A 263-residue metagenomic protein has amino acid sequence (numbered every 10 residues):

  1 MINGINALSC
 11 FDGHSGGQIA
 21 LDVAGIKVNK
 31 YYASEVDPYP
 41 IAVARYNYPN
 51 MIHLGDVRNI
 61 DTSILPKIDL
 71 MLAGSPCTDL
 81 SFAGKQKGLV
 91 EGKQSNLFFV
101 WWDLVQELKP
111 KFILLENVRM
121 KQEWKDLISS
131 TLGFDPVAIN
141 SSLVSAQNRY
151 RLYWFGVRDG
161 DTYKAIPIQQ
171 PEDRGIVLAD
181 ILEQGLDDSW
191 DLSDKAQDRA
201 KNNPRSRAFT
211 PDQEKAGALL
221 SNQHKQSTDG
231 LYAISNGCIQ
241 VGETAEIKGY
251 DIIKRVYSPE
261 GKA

Functional and structural regions predicted by a protein language model:
I2, I60-L70, S75-A263: Class I S-adenosyl-L-methionine
I5: Nucleotide donor/acceptor-binding cores
S9-S15: Class I SAM-dependent methyltransferase "Motif I" SAM/SAH-binding loop
G17-N29, N47: A short, Lys/Arg-enriched amphipathic alpha-helix followed by its capping loop at the start of a domain
Y31-S34: The conserved SAM/SAH-binding core of class I Rossmann-like methyltransferase domains, concentrating on the hydrophobic
D37: Conserved SAM/SAH-binding beta-strand->alpha-helix loop
A44: Conserved SAM-binding loop
N50-D56: Conserved SAM-binding strand-loop segment of SAM-dependent methyltransferases
